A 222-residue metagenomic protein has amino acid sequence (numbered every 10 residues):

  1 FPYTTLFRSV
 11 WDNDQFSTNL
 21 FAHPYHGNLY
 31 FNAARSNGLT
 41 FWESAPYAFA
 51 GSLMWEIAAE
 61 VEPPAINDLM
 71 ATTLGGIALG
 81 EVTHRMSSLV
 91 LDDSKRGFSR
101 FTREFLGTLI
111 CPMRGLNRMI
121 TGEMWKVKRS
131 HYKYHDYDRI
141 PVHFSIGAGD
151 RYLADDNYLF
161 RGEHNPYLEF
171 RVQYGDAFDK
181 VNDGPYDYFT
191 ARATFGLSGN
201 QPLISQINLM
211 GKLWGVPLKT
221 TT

Functional and structural regions predicted by a protein language model:
P2-L6: Short, small-residue-biased leader/transition segments that mark boundaries at the very start of proteins
F7-W11, N28-G38: Short juxtamembrane and helix-loop transition motifs at transmembrane-helix boundaries in membrane proteins
R8-Y25: Interfacial helix-start motif at the membrane-water boundary
H26-G27, A59-S88, L106-I110, R114: Alpha-helical transmembrane segments that form the membrane-embedded catalytic/substrate-binding core of multi-pass
G38, E62, S87-K95: Membrane-interfacial segments
G38-V61, T73-I77: Small-polar-interrupted transmembrane alpha-helices in polytopic inner-membrane proteins
D93-V127: Extended amphipathic alpha-helical segments with heptad-repeat/coiled-coil character used for oligomerization, fusion
K126-T222: Transmembrane beta-barrel domains of bacterial outer-membrane proteins
